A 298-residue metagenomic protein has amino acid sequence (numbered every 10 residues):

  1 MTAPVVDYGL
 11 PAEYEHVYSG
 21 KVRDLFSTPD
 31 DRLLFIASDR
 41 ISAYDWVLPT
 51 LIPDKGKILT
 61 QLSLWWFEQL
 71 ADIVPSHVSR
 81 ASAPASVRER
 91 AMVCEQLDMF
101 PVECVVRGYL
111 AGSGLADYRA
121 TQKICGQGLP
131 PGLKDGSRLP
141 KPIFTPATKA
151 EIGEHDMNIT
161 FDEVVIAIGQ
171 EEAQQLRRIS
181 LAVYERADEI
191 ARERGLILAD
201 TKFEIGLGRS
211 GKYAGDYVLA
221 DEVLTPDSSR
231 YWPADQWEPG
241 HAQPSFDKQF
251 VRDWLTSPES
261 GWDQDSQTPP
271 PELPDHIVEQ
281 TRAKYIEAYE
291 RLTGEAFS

Functional and structural regions predicted by a protein language model:
M1-A150, Q264-S298: Active-site loop/lid in soluble adenylation, ligation, and acyl-transfer enzymes
E95-L97, L196-T201, G206, R282: Short, active-site-adjacent segments that bind or coordinate small-molecule cofactors and metal centers
V106, L198-D221: Conserved metal-phosphate-binding beta-hairpin within the catalytic cores of diverse ATP-dependent phosphoryl-transfer
A120-Q174, S210-K212, D216, V223-L292: Anionic ligand-binding catalytic core segments
I168-A199: A long amphipathic alpha-helix within ATP-dependent nucleotide-binding catalytic cores
